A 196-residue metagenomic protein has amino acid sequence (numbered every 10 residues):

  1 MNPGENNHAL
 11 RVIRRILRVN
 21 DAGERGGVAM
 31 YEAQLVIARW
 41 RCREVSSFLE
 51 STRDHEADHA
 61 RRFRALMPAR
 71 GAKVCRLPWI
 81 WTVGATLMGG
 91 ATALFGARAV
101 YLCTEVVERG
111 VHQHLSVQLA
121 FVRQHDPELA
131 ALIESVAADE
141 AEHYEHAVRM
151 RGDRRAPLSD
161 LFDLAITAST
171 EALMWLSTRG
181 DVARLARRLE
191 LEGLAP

Functional and structural regions predicted by a protein language model:
M1-P196: Non-heme di-metal
